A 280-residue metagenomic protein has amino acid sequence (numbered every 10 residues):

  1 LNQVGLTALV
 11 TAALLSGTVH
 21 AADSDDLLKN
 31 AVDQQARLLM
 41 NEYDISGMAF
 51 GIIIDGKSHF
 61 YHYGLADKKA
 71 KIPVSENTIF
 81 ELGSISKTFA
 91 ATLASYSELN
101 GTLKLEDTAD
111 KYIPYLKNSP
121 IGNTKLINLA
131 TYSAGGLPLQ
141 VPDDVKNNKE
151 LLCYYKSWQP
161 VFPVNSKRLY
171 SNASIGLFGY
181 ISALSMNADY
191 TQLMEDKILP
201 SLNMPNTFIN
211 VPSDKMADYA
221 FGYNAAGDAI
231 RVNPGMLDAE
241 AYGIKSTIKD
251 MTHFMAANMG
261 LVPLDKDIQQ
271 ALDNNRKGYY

Functional and structural regions predicted by a protein language model:
G5-S16: Bacterial N-terminal signal peptides
V19-A21: Boundary at the C-terminal end of the N-terminal hydrophobic targeting segment
D25-F80, T102-D107, K111, N147-Q159: Short, conserved catalytic-motif segment at the N-terminal edge
F60-Y63, D67, S119-Y280: Short, surface-exposed loop or secondary-structure junction motifs that flank catalytic or metal-binding residues
A90: Active/ligand-binding-proximal structured segments within catalytic/core domains that scaffold catalytic residues
K104-S119, S201-L202: Short, glycine/proline-biased beta-turn/loop segments that scaffold the active-site neighborhood
